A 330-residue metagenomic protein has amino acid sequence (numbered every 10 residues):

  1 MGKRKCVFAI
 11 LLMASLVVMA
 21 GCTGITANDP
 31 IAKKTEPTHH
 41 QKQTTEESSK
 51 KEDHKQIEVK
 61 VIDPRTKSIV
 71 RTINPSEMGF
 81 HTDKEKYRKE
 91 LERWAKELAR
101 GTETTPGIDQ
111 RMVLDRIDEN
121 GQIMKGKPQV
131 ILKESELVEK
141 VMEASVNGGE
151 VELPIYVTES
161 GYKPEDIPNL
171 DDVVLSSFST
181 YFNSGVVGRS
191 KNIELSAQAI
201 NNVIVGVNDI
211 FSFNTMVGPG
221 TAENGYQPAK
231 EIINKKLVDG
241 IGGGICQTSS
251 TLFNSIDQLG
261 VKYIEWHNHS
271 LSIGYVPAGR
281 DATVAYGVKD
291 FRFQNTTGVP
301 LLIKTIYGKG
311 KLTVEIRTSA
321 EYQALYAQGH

Functional and structural regions predicted by a protein language model:
G2-C6, C22-H330: Surface-exposed, secretory/extracytoplasmic low-complexity segments enriched in Ser/Thr/Asn/Gly/Pro
L11-M19: Bacterial N-terminal signal peptides
